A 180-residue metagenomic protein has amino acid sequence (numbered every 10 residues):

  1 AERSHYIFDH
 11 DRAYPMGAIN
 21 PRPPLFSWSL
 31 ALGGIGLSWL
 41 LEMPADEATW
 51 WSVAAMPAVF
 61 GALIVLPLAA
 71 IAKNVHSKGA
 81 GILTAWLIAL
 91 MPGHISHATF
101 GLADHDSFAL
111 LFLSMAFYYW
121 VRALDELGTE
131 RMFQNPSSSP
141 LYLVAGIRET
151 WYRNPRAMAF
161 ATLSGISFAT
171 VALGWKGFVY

Functional and structural regions predicted by a protein language model:
A1-L63, M91, D104: Membrane-interface coil-to-helix junctions
M43, M56-N74, G79-Y180: Membrane-embedded helix bundles of polyisoprenyl
